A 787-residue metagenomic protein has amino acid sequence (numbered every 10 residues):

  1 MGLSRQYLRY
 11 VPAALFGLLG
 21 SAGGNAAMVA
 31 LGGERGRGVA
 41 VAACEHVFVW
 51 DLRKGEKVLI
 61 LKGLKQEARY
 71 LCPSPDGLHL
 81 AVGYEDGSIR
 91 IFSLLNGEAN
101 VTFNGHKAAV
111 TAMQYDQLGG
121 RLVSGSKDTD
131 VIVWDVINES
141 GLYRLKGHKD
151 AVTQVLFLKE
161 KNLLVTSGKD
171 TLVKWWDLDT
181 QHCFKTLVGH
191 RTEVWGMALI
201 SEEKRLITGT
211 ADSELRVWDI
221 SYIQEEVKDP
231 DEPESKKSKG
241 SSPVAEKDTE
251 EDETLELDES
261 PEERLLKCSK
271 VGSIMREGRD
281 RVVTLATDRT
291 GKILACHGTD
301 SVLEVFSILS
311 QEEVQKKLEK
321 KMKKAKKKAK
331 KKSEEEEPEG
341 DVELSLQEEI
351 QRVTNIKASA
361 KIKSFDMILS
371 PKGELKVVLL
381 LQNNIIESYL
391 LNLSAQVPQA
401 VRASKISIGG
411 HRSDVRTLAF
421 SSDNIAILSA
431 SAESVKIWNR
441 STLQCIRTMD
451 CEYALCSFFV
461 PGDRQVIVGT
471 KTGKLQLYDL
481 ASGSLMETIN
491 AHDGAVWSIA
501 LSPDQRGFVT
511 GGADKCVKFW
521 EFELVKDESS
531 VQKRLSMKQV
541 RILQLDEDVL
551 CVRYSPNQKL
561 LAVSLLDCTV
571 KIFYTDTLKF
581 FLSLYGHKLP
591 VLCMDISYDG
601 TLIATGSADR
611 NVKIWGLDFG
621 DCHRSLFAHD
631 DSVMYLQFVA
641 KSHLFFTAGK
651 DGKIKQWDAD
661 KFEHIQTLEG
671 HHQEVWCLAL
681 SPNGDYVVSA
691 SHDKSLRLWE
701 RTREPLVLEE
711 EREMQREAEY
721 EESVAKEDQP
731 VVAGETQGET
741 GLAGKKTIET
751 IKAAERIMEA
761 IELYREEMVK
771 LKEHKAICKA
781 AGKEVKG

Functional and structural regions predicted by a protein language model:
G2-Q6, L15, E193, S213-I293 (+7 more regions): Terminal intrinsically disordered, low-complexity extensions flanking WD-repeat/beta-propeller proteins
A13, V58-L59, E98-V101, S140-Y143 (+15 more regions): A structural motif specific to WD40 beta-propellers
A14-E45: Beta-strand-rich domains and repeat architectures in extracellular enzymes and scaffolds, especially beta-propellers
F16-G24, K62-A68, N104-V110, K146-V152 (+14 more regions): WD40/WD-repeat beta-propeller blade N-cap
M28-G36, L71-G77, M113-G120, V155-N162 (+12 more regions): Loop/turn segments within WD40 beta-propeller blades
A42-A43, G83-D86, G125-D128, T166-D170 (+10 more regions): Conserved strand-to-loop turn within each blade of WD40 beta-propeller repeats
V47-D51, I89-F92, V131-D135, V173-W176 (+12 more regions): WD40-repeat beta-propellers
K174-S201, A628, S632-K694: Ankyrin-repeat and related helical/solenoid repeat scaffolds used for protein-protein interactions
